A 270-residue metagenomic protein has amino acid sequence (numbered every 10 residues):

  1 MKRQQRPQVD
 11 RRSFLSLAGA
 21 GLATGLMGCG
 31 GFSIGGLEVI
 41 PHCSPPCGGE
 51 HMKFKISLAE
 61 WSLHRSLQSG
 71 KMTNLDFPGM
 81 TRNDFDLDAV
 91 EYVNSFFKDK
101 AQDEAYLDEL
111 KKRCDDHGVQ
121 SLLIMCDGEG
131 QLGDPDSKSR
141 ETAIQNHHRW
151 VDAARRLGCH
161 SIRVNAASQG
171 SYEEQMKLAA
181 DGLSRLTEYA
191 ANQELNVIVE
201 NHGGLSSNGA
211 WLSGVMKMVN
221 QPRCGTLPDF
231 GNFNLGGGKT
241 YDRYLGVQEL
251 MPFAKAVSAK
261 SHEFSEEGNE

Functional and structural regions predicted by a protein language model:
K2-R156, E174-K177, S184, A191 (+4 more regions): N-terminal pre-domain/capping segments
S62-H64, N94-F96, D127-G130, R163-G170 (+3 more regions): Active-site-proximal loop/turn and secondary-structure-junction residues that shape catalytic pockets, frequently
A89-V90, A180-E270: Acidic/histidine-rich catalytic cores of soluble enzymes
E104-A105, D134-K138, A166, G170 (+3 more regions): Short amphipathic alpha-helical patches
A154-Y172, Q193, I198-H202: Active-site groove signature of glycoside hydrolases
